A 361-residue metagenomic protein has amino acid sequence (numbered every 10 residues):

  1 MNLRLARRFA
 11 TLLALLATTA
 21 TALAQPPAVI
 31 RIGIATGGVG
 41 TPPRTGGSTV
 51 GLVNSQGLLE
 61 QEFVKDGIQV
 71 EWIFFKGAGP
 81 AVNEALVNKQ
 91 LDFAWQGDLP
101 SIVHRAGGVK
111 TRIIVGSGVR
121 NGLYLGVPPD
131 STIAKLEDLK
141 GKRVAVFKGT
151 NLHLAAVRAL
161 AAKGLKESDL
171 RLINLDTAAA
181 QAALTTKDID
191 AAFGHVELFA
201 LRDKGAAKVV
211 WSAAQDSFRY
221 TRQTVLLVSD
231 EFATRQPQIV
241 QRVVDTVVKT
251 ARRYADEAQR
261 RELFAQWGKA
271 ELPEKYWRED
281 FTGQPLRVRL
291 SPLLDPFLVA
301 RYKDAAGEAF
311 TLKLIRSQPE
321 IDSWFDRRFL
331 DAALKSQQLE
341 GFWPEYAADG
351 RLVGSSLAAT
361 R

Functional and structural regions predicted by a protein language model:
A28-I30, W277-R361: Segments of small-molecule ligand-sensing domains
V29, V39-V70, V87, A106-G107 (+1 more regions): Short, polar/charged alpha-helical segment
R31-G47, E137-G149, K249-R253: Short loop->beta-strand "edge-of-pocket" segments that line small-molecule binding or catalytic clefts across diverse
G38-G40, R44, R235-P319: Secondary-structure end/capping motifs
W72-E84, G97, L165, L170-T185: Short helix-initiation/N-cap motifs at beta->coil->alpha
W95-G107, V157, I189-V209, R301 (+1 more regions): A ligand-binding cleft/hinge motif common to bilobed small-molecule-binding domains
P128-R143, T234-Q238: Flexible hinge/capping segments at coil-to-helix
L172-I173, A179-E271: Pocket-lining segment of extracytoplasmic ligand-binding domains
